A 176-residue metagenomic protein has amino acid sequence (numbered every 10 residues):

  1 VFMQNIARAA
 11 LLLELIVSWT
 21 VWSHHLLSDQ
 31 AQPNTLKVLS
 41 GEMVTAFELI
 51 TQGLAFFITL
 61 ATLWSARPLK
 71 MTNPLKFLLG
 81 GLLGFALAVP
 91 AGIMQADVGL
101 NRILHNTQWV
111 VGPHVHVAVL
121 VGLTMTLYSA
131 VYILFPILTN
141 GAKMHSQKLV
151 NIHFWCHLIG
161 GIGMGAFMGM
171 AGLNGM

Functional and structural regions predicted by a protein language model:
V1-L27, G41-T62, K76-G99, V111-T139 (+1 more regions): Hydrophobic cores of alpha-helical transmembrane segments in multi-pass integral membrane proteins
F2-I6, T35, P68-N73: Membrane-proximal first intracellular loop
L26-L36: Membrane-interface helix caps and helix-loop-helix hairpins in membrane proteins
Q30, L63-R67: Inter-helical turn/loop segments and adjacent helix faces that build the functional surface of alpha-helical bundle
A46, A66-R67, T107: Generic recognition of flexible, low-complexity loop/linker segments
L100-Q108: Interfacial helix-loop-helix junctions of multi-pass membrane proteins
A142: Catalytic-face loop-and-helix region of soluble metabolic enzyme cores
